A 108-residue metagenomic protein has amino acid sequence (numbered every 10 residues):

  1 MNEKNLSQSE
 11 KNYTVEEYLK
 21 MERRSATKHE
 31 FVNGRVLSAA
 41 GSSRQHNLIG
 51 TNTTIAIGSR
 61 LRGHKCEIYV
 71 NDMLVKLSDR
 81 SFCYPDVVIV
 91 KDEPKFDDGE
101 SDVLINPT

Functional and structural regions predicted by a protein language model:
M1-T108: Gly/Pro/Ser/Thr-rich low-complexity, intrinsically disordered segments predominantly at protein N-termini
